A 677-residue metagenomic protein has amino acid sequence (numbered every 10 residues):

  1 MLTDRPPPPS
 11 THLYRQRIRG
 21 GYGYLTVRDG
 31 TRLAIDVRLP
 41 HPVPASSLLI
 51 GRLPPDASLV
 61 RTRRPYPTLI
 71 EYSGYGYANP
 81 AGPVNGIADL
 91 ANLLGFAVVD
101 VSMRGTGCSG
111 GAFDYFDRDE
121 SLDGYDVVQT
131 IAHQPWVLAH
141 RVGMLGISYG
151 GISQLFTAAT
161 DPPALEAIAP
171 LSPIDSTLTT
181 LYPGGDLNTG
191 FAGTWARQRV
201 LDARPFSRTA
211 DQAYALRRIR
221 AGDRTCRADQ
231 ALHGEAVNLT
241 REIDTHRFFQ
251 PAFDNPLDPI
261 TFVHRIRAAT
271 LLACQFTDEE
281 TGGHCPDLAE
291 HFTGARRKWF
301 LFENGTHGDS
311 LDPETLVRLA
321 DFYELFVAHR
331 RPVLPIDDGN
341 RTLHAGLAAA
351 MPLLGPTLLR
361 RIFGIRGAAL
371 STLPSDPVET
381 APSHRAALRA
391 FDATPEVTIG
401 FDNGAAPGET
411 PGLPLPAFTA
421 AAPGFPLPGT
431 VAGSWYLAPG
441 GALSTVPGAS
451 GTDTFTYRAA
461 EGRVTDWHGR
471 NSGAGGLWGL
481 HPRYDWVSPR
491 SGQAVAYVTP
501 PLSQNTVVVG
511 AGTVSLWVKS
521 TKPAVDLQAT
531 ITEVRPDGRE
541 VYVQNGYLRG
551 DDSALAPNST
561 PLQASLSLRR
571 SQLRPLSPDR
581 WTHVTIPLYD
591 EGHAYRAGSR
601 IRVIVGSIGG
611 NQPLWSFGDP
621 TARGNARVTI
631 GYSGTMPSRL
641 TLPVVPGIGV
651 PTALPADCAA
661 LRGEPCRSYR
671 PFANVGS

Functional and structural regions predicted by a protein language model:
L2-S10, R19-Y24, P55, V317 (+1 more regions): Glycine/threonine-rich phosphate-binding loop and adjacent beta-strand/alpha-helix elements that clamp
H41-P65, A112-E120, D126-G143, S148: Gly/Ser-rich "nucleophile elbow"/oxyanion-hole loop immediately N-terminal to the catalytic nucleophile in hydrolases
V43-I50, P54-Y66, I70-G95, V99-C108 (+2 more regions): Short substrate-entry loop that stabilizes the transition state in hydrolases
G82-N85, L93, F156-I266, V333-T394: Accessory cap/linker subdomain of secreted extracellular hydrolases
G146-F156: Glycine-rich nucleophile elbow surrounding the catalytic serine of serine-hydrolase chemistry
I266, L272-C274: Short beta-strand/loop motif that positions the catalytic acidic residue of the alpha/beta-hydrolase fold
A268, T281-E290, T530: Short alpha-helix in the alpha/beta-hydrolase fold that links the catalytic acid
T293-G308, L334: Catalytic histidine neighborhood in serine/cysteine hydrolases with alpha/beta-hydrolase-type architecture
